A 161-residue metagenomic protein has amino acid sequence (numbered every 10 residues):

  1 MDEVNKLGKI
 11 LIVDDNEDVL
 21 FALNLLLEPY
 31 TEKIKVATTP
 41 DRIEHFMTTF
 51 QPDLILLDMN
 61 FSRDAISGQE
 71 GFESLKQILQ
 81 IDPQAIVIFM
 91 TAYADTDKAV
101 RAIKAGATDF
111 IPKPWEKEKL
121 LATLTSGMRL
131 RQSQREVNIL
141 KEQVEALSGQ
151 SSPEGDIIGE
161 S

Functional and structural regions predicted by a protein language model:
M1-L11, K35, D41: Non-catalytic signal-transmission and effector/linker regions of two-component phosphorelay proteins
E17-T38: Two-component/phosphorelay signaling modules centered on CheY-like receiver
V36-L54: Acidic, metal-coordinating helix/loop segments flanking the phosphotransfer/catalytic sites of two-component signaling
H45, N60, D64-P83: Short amphipathic alpha-helix used as the core "switch/output" element in two-component signaling
D97, W115-T125: C-terminal output helix
K141, E145-S161: AAA+ ATPase active-site-proximal loops
